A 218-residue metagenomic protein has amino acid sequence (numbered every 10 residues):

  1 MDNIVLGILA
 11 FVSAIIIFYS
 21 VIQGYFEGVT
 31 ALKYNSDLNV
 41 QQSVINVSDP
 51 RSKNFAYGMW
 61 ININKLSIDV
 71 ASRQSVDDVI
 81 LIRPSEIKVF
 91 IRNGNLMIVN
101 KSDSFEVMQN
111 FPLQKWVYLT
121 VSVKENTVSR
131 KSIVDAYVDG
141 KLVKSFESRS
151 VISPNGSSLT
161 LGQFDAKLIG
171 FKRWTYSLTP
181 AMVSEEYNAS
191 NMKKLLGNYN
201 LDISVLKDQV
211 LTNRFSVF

Functional and structural regions predicted by a protein language model:
M1-F218: Extracellular glycan-associated modules
